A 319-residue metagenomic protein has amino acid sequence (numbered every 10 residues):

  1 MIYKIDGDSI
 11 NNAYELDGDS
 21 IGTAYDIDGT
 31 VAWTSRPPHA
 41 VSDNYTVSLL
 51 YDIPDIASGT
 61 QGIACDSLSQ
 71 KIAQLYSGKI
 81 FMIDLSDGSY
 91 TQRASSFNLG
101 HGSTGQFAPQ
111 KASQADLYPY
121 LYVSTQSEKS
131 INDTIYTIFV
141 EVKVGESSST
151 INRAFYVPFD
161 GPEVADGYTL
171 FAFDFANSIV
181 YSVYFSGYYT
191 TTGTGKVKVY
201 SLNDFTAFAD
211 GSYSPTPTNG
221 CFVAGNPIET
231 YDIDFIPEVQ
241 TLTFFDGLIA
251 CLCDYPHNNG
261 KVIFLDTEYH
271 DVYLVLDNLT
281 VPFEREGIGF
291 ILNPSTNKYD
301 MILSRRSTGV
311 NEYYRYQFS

Functional and structural regions predicted by a protein language model:
P37-A57, F222-I228: A short helix->beta-strand "capping" segment at the edge of beta-propeller domains
S48-G78: Beta-strand-rich domains and repeat architectures in extracellular enzymes and scaffolds, especially beta-propellers
Y51-S58, A94-N98, Y156-A165, T230-F235 (+1 more regions): Surface loop/turn motifs at the tips and blade-to-blade linkers of beta-strand repeat domains
I56-L68, H101-Y118, E163-S178, F235-F245 (+1 more regions): Structural signature of eukaryotic scaffold interfaces centered on beta-propeller domains
L85-D87, F139-I151, V197-N219, D266-D271 (+1 more regions): Short loop/turn segments immediately following beta-strands, especially the blade-tip and inter-blade linker loops
D87-S127: Blade-loop segments of beta-propeller domains
V223-E268: Loop/turn-rich, solvent-exposed surfaces of beta-rich toroidal or solenoidal domains
D271-N293: Conserved blade-ending motifs and adjacent loop-strand segments that build the rim/top face of beta-propeller domains
